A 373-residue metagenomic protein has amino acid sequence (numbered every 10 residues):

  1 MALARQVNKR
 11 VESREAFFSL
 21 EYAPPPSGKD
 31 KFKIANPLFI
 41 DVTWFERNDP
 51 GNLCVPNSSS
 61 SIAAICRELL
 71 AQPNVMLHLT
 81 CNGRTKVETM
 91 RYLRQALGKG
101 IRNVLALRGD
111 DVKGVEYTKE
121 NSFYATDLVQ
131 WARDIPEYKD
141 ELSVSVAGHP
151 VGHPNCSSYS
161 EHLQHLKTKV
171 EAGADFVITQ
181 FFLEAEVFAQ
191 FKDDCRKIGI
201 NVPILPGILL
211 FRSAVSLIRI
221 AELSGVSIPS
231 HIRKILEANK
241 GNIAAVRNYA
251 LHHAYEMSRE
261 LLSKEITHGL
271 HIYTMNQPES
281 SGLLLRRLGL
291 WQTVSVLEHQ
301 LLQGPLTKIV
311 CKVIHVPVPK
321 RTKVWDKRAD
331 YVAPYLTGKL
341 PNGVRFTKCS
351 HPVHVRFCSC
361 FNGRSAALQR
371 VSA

Functional and structural regions predicted by a protein language model:
A4, K31-F32, S59-A64, M90-R94 (+5 more regions): Generic structural signal for well-ordered alpha-helices, preferentially at hydrophobic/aromatic core positions
N8-R10, E120-N155, K197-L262, N276-P278 (+1 more regions): Active-site pocket-lining/capping segments in soluble small-molecule metabolic enzymes
N8-S13, F32-N36, S60-Q72, L93-I101 (+3 more regions): Acidic (Asp/Glu)-rich catalytic clusters
E21, I40, A96, K169 (+3 more regions): Conserved, mostly hydrophobic/aromatic
E21-S27, T43-R47, H78-R84, G109-D111 (+4 more regions): Active-site beta-loop-alpha junctions enriched in small/polar residues
P24-K29, I34-S60, R108-E120, A174-Q190 (+1 more regions): Glycine-rich, proline-tolerant flexible connector loops at the mouths of alpha/beta enzymes
K29, C81-L97, F123: Glycine-rich anion/phosphate-binding loops
N155-A172: Active-site glycine-rich loop that binds ribose-phosphate moieties when present
